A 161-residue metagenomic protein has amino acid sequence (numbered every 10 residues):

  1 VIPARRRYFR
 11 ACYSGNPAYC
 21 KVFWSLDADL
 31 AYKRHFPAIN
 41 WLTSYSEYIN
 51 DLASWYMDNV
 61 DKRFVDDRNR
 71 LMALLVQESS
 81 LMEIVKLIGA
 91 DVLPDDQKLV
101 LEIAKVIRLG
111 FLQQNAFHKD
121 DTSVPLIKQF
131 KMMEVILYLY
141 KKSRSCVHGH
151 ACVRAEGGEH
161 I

Functional and structural regions predicted by a protein language model:
V1-G157: P-loop NTPase catalytic core
